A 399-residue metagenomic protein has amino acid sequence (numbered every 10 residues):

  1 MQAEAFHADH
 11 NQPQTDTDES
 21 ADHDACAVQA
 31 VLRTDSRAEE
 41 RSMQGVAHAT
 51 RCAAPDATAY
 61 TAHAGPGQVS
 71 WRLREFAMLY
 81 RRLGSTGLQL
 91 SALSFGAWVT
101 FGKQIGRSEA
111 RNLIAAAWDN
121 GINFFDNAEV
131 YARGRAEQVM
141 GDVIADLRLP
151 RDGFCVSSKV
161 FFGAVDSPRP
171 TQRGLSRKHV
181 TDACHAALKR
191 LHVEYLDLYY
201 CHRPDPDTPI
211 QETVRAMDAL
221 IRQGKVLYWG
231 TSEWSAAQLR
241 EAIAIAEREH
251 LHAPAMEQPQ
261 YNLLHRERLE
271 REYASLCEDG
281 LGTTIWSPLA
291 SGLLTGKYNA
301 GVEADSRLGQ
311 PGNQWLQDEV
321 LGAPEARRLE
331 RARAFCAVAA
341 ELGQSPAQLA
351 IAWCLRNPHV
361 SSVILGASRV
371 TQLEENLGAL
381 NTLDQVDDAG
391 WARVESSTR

Functional and structural regions predicted by a protein language model:
H7-C26, A38: Intrinsically disordered, low-complexity, charge-rich segments with an acidic bias
Y60, G65, V69-F154, R222: N-terminal binding-site loop/beta-alpha segment at the start of enzyme catalytic domains that lines or forms
S85-F101, S157-T171, Y195, Y200: N-terminal small/glycine-rich loop or linker at the start of catalytic domains across soluble metabolic enzymes
F95, N127, S158, L198-C201 (+4 more regions): Conserved beta-strand positions
A97-S108, D166-H179, H202-R203, D207-T208: Active-site mouth loops of central-metabolism enzymes
I105-A117, L175-L191, L239-A244: Short, acidic/polar
L188-T208: Active-site groove signature of glycoside hydrolases
T208-T398: Beta/alpha (TIM)-barrel catalytic core signal, keyed to glycine-rich beta->alpha loops juxtaposed to Asp/Glu that bind
